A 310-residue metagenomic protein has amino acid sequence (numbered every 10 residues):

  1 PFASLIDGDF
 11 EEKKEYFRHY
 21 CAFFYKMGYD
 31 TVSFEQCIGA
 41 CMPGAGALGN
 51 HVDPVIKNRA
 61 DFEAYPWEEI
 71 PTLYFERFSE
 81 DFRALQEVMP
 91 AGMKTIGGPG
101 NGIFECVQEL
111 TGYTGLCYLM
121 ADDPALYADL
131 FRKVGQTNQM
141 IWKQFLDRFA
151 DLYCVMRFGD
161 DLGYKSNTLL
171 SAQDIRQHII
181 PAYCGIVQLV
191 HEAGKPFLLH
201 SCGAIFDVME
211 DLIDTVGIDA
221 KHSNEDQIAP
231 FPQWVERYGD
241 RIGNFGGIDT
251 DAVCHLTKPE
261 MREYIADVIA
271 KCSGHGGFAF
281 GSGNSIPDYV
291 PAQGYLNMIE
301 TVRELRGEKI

Functional and structural regions predicted by a protein language model:
F2-D7, M42-N50: Glycine-rich loop at the start of a catalytic domain that most often binds anionic cofactors/ligands
F2-K14, R18-H19, D30-S33, P54 (+1 more regions): Active-site loop segments of alpha/beta catalytic cores
Y16-G46: Glycine-rich, N-terminal phosphate-binding loop and its surrounding beta-alpha-beta segment
